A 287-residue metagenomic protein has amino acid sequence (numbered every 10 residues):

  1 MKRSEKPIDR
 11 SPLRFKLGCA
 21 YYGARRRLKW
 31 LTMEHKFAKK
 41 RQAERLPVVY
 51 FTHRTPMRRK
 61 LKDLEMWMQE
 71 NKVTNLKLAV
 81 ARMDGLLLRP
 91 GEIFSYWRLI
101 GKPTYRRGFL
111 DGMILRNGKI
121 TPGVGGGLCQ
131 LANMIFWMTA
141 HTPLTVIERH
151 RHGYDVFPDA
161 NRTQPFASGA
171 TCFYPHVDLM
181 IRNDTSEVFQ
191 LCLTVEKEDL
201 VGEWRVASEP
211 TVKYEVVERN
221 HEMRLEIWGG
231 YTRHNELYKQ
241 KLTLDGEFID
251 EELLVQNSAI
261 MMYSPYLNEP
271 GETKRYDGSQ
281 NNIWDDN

Functional and structural regions predicted by a protein language model:
K2-N287: Well-ordered beta-sheet/strand-loop patches within structured domains
